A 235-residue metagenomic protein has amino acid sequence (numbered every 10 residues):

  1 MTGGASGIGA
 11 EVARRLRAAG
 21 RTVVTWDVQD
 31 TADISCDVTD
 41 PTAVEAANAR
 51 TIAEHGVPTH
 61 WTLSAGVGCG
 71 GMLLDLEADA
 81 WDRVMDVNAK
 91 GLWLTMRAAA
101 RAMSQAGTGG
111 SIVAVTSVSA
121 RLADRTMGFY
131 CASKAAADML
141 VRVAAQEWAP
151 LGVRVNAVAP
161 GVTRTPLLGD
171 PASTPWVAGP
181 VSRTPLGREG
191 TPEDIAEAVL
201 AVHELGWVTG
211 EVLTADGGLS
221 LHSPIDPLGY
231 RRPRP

Functional and structural regions predicted by a protein language model:
M1-V23: Canonical Rossmann dinucleotide-binding motif of NAD(H)/NADP(H)-dependent dehydrogenases/reductases, specifically
M72-L73, A80-D82, P180: Substrate-binding pocket helix/loop in short-chain dehydrogenase/reductase
L74, L122-G128, P150, G187: Active-site loop immediately N-terminal to the catalytic Tyr-X3-Lys motif of short-chain dehydrogenase/reductase
M96, S133, V141: Active-site helix of classical SDR
R101, Q146-P150: Alpha-helical segment proximal to the catalytic Tyr-Lys
S117: Residue(s) in the substrate-gating loop at a strand-loop-helix junction that position the organic substrate next
T191-A215, S220: C-terminal substrate-recognition "lid" of short-chain dehydrogenase/reductases
